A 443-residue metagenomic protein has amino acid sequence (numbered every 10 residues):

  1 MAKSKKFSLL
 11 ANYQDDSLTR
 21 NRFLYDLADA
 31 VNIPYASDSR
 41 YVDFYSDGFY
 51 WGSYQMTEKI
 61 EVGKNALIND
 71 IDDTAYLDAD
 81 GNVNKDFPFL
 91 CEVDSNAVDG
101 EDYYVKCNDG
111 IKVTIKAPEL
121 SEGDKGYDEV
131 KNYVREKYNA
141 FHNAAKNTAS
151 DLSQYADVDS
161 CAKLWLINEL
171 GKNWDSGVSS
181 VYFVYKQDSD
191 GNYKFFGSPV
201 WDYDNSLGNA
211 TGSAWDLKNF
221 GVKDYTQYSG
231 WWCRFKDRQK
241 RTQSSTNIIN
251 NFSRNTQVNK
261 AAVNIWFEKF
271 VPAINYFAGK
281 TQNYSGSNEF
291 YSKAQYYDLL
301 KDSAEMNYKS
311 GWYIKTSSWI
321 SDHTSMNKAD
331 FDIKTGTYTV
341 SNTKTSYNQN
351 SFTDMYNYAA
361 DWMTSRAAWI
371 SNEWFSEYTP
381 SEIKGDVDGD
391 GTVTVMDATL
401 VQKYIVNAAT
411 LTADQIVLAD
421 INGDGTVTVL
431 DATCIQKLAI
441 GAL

Functional and structural regions predicted by a protein language model:
M1-F23: Conserved NTP-binding catalytic cores of kinases and kinase-like/nucleotidyltransferase enzymes across multiple kinase
A2, A11, N32-Y35, F49-I167 (+1 more regions): Internal "kinase-insert"/substrate-recognition segments embedded within catalytic cores of ATP-dependent enzymes
T19, F23, C161-L170, Y182 (+3 more regions): Solvent-exposed aromatic/hydrophobic patches embedded in short alpha-helical segments
R22-D26, N132-N139, K260, N264 (+6 more regions): Solvent-exposed, polar/charged alpha-helical surfaces in well-ordered, non-transmembrane soluble domains, broadly
R40-Y50: Beta-rich nucleic-acid/ligand-interaction surfaces
Y45, S180-Y185: Conserved protein-kinase catalytic-loop segment immediately C-terminal to the catalytic Asp of the HRD motif
K116-V178, K186-Q187, N192-V200, D204 (+1 more regions): Middle-to-C-terminal accessory/interaction subdomains
Y378-L443: Cellulosome-associated attachment modules in secreted, modular CAZymes
